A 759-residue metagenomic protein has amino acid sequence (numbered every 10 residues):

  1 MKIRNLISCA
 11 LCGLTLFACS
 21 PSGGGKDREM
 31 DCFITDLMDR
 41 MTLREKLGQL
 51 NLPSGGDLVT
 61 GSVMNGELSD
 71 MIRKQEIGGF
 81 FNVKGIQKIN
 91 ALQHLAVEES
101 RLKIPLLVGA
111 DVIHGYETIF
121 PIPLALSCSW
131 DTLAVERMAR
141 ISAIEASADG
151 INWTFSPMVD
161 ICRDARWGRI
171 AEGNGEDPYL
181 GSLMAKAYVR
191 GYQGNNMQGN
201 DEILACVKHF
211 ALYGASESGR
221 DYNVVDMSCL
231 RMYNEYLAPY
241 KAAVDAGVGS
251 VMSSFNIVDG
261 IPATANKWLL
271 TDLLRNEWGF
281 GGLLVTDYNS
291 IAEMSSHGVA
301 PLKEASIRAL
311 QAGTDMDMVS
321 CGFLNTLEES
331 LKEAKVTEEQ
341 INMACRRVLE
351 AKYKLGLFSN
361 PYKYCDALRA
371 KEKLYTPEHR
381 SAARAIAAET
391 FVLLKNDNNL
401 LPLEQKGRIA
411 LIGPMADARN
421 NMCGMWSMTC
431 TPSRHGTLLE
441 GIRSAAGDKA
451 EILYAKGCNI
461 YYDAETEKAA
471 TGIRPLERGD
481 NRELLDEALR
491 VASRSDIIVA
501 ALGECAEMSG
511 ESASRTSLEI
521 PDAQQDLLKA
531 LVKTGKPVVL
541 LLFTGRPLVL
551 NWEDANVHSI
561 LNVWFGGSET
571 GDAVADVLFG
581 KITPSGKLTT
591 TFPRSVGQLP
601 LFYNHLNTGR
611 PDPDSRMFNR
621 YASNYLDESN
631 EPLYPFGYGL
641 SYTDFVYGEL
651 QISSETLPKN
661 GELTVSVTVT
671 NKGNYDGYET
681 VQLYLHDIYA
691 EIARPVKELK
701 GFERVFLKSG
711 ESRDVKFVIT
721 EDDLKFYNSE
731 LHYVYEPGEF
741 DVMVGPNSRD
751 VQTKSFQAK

Functional and structural regions predicted by a protein language model:
M1-N5: Positively charged n-region of N-terminal signal peptides that target proteins for export
S8-T15: Bacterial N-terminal signal peptides
L16-N728, V734-S748, K754-S755, K759: Glycoside hydrolase catalytic-domain context in secreted enzymes
